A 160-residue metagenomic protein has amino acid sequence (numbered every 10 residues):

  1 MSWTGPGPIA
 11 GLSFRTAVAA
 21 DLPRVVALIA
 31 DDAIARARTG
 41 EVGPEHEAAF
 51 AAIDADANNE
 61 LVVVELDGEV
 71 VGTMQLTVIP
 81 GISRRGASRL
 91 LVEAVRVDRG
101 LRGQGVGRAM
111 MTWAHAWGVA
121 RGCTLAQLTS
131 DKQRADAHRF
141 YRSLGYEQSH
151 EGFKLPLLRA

Functional and structural regions predicted by a protein language model:
W3, T16-P23, A27-A87, E93 (+2 more regions): Acetyl-CoA-dependent GNAT
A17, V95-V97, S130: Hydrophobic adenine-recognition pocket in adenosine-nucleotide-binding enzymes
G86-R99, E151: Conserved acetyl-CoA binding element of GNAT-fold acetyltransferases
A94-V97, G103-A116, S143: Conserved acetyl-CoA-binding loop-helix of GNAT-fold acetyltransferases
M111, G118-S130: Conserved GNAT acetyl-CoA-binding A-motif
Q127-A137, K154-P156: Conserved beta-strand-loop-alpha-helix junction that forms the acyl-donor binding cleft
Y141-E151: Conserved acetyl-CoA-binding loop of GNAT-fold acetyltransferases
